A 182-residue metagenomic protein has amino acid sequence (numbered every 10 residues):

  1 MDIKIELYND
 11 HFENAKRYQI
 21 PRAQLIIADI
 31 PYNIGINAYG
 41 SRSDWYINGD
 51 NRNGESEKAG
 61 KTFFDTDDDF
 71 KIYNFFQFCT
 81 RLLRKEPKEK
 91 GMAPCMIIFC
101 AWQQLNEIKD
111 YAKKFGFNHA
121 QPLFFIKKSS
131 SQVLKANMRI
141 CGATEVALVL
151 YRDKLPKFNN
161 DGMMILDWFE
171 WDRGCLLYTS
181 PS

Functional and structural regions predicted by a protein language model:
M1-A28, G35-N37, D161-I165: SAM-dependent nucleic-acid methyltransferase catalytic core
E13, Y32-N33, W102-L105, D153-L155: Short, solvent-exposed loop/turn segments at secondary-structure junctions
P21, G91, F117, G142 (+1 more regions): Structured loop/turn residues at beta-strand edges in well-structured enzyme cores
P21-P94: SAM-dependent methyltransferase catalytic-core segment centered on the flexible catalytic loop and adjoining short
G40-S43, Y111-K114, N137: Short, glycine/charged-enriched secondary-structure capping and boundary segments
D65-S129: Conserved Class I SAM-dependent methyltransferase catalytic core
Q132-L177: Flexible, glycine-/basic-rich loop-and-beta segments that form/coincide with the SAM-dependent methyltransferase
Y178-S182: Conserved small/polar residues in nucleotide/adenosyl-binding loops
